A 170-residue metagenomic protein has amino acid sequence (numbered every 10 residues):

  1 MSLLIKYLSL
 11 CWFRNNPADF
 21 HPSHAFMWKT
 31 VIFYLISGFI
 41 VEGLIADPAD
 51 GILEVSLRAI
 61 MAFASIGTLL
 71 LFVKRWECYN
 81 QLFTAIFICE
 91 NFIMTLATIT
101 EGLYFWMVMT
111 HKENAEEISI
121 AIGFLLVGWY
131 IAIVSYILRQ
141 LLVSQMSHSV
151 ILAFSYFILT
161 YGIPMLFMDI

Functional and structural regions predicted by a protein language model:
M1-I45: N-terminal juxtamembrane cytosolic/stromal segments of multi-pass membrane proteins
N16-P22, V73-F83, R139-H148: Membrane-interface helix-boundary motifs at transmembrane edges
G38-L44, D50-G51, Y104-V127: Short alpha-helical packing/oligomerization segments
A49-V108, A121: Alpha-helical transmembrane segments with an aromatic anchor "belt"
A85-I86, H148-L159: Central hydrophobic cores of alpha-helical transmembrane segments in multi-pass integral membrane proteins
F92-T100, E117-Y136, I158: Hydrophobic alpha-helical membrane segments
T110-N114, I133-H148: Membrane-helix boundary connector in multi-pass membrane proteins
Y161-I170: Juxtamembrane boundary at the C-terminal end of a transmembrane helix
